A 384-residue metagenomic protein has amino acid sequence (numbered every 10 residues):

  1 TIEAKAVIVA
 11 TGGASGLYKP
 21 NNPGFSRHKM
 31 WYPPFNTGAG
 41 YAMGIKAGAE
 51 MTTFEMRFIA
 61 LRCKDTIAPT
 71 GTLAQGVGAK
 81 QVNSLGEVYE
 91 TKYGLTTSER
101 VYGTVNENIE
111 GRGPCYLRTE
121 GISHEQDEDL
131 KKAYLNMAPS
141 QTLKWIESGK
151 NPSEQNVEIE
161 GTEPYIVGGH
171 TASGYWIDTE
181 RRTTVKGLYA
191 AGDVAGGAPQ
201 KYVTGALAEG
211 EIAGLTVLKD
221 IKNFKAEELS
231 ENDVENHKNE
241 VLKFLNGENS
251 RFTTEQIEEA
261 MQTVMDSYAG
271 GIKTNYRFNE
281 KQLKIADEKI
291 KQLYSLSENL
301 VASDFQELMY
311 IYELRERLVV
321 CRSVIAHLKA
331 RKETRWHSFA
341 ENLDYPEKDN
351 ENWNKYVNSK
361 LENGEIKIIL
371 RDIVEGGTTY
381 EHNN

Functional and structural regions predicted by a protein language model:
T1-A6, T184: Core beta-strand elements of the Rossmann-like FAD/NAD(P) dinucleotide-binding domain in flavoenzyme oxidoreductases
T1-E3, V157-I159, H170-T171: Soluble metallo-hydrolase cores and metallopeptidase-like ectodomains found primarily in the secretory/periplasmic
A4-A6, A10-T11, A191-G192, H327: Short, well-ordered coil/turn residues at beta-beta hairpins and beta-strand->alpha-helix junctions within
A6-A68, V203-T216: Glycine-rich loop(s) and the adjacent beta-strand/alpha-helix scaffold that form part
T11, G38, A74-V77, N83 (+1 more regions): Short, solvent-exposed loop/turn segments at the edges of secondary structure
M43, A49-I159, P164, L207 (+1 more regions): An anion/pyrophosphate-binding glycine-rich loop and adjacent beta-alpha core in soluble alpha-beta enzymes
Q81-T91, H170, W176-A190, V194-N384: Glycine- and aromatic-enriched mobile tails/lids
I166-G168: N-terminal low-complexity, intrinsically disordered segments
